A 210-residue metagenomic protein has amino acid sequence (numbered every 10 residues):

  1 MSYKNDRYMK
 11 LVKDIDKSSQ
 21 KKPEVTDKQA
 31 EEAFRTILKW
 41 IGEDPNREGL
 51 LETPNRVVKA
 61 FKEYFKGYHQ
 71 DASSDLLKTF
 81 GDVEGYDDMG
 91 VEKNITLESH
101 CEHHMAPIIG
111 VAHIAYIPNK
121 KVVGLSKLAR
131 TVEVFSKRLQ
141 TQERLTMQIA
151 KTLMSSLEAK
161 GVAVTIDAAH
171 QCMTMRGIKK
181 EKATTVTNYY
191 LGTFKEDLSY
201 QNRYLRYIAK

Functional and structural regions predicted by a protein language model:
M1-K210: A domain-level signal for the structural core that forms small-molecule/cofactor-binding pockets and catalytic centers
